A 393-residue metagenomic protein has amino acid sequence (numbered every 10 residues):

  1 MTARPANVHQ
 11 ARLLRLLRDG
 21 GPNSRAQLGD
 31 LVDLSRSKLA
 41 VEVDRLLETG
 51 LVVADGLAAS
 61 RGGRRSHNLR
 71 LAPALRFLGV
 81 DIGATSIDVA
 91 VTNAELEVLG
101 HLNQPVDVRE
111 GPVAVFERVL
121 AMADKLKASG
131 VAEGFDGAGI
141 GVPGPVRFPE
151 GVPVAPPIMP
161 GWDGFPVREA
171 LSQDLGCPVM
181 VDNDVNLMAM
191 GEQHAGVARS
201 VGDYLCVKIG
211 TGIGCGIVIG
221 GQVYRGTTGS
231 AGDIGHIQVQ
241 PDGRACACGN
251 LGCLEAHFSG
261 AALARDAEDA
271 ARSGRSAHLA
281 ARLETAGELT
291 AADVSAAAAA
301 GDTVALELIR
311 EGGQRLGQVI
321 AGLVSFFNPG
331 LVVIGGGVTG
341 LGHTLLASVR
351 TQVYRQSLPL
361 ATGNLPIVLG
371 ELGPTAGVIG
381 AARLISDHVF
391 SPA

Functional and structural regions predicted by a protein language model:
M1-L57, R61-G134, L175, D242 (+2 more regions): ATP-binding/phosphotransfer module of carbohydrate and carboxylate kinases, centering on a glycine-rich
A58, P143-V146, G210-G212, V338: Short glycine-rich anion-binding loops that position phosphate/pyrophosphate groups of nucleotides and phosphorylated
N68, F77-D81, F135-G139, Y204-K208 (+2 more regions): Short glycine-aspartate micro-motif
T92, Q104, M159, G229-S230: Residue-level structural signal for beta-strand termini and adjacent loop
N93, F148, V218: Short, acidic, Ser/Thr-enriched surface-loop or helix-capping motifs
V98-D203, T344-R355: Glycine-rich phosphate-binding loop and adjoining helix at the ATP-binding site of ATP-dependent phosphoryl-transfer
D184, G210, A381: Active-site glycine-centered loops adjacent to acidic/histidine catalytic or metal-binding residues that shape
S200-F258: Glycine-rich phosphate-binding loop of actin/hexokinase-like ATP-binding domains
